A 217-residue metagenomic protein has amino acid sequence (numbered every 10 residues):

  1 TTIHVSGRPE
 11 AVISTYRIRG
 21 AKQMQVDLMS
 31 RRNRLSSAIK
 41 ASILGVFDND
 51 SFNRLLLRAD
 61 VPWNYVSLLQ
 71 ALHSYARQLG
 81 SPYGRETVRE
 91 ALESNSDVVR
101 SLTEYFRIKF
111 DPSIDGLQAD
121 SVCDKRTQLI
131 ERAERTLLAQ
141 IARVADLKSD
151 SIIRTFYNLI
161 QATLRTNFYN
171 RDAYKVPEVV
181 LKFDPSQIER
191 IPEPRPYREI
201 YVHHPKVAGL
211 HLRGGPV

Functional and structural regions predicted by a protein language model:
T1-V217: Extended, well-ordered protein cores
